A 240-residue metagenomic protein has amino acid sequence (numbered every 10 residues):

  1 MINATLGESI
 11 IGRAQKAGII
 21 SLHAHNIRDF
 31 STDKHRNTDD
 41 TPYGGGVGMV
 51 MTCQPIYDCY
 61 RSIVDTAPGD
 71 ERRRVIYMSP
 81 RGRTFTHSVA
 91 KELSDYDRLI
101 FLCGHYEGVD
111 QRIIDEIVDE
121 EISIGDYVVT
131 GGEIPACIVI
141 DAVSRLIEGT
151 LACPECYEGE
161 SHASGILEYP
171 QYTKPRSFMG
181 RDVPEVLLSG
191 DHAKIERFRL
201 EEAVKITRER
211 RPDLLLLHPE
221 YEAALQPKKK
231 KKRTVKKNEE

Functional and structural regions predicted by a protein language model:
M1-A67, H192-L216: N-terminal nucleotide/polyanion-binding subdomain common to many enzyme families
E8-R13, K91-D95, I117: Short, solvent-exposed amphipathic alpha-helical segments in soluble enzyme and RNA/protein-processing domains
H23-H25, I76, L99-I100, E120-I122: Hydrophobic/aromatic beta-strand patches that form the interior of the parallel beta-sheet core in alpha/beta enzyme
T38, Y43, F85, L93 (+5 more regions): Short clusters of hydrophobic/aromatic residues that line enzyme substrate/ligand-binding pockets
T52-H105, E148: S-adenosyl-L-methionine/SAH cofactor-binding core of RNA-modifying enzymes
V109, I113-E160: Structured adenosyl-cofactor binding patch, chiefly the S-adenosyl-L-methionine
I134, L146-E185: Internal, active-site/partner-interface "lid" segment
P175-E240: SAM-dependent methyltransferases
